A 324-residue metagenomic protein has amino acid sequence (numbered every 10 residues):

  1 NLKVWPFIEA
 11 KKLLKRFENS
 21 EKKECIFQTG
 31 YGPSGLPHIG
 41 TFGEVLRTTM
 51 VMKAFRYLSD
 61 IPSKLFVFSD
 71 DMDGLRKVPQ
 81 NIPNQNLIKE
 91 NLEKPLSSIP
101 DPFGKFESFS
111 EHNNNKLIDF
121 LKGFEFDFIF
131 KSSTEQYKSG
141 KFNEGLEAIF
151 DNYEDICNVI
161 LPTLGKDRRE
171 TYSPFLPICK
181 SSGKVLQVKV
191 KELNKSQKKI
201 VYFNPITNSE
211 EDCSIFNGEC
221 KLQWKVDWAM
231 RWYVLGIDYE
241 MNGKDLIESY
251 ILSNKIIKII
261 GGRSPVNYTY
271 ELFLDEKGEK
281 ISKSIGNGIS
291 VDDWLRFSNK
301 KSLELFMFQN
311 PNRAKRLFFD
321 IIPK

Functional and structural regions predicted by a protein language model:
N1-P83, D227-S249: N-terminal catalytic cores of NTP/NDP-binding nucleotidyl/phosphoryl-transfer enzymes
L46-K53, K225-W228, N254-K255, L303-N312: Short, hydrophobic/amphipathic alpha-helical patches that form generic packing surfaces within helical domains
R47, F66-N115: N-terminal accessory alpha/beta regions
P62-S63, F128, S264-P265: Hydrophobic anchor at the start of a short beta-strand that flanks the dinucleotide cofactor-binding loop
V67-D70, I129-K141, N267-L272: Acidic carboxylate-rich catalytic motifs and surrounding loops in phosphoryl-/glycosyl-chemistry enzymes
K94-C213: Active-site neighborhoods of enzyme catalytic cores
K199-G262: Long, charge-rich boundary regions
D245, Y250, E271-K324: Catalytic adenosine-cofactor/nucleotide-binding cores of aminoacyl-tRNA synthetases and other
